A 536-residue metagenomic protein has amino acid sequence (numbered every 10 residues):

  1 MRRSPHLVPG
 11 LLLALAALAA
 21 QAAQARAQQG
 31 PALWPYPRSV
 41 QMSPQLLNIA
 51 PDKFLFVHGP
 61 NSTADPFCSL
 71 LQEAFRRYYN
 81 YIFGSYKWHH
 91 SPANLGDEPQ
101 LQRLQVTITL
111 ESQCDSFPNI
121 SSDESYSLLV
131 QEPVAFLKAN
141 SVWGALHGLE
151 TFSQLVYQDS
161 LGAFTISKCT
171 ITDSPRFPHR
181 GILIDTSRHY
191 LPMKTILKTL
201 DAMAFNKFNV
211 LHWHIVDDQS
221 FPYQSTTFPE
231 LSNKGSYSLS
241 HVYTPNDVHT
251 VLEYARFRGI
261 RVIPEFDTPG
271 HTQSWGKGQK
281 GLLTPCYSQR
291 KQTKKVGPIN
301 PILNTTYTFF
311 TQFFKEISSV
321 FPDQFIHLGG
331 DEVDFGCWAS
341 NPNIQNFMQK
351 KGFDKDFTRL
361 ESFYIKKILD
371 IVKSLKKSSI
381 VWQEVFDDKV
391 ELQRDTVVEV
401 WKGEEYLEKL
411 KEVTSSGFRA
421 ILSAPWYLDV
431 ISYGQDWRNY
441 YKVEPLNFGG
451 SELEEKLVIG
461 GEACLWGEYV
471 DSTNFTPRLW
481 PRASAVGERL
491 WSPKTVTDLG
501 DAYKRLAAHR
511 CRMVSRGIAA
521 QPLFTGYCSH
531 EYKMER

Functional and structural regions predicted by a protein language model:
R2-R180, I371-D388, L392-T396, A507-R536: Acidic, contiguous N-terminal accessory segments
Q113-H327, N341, M348, K367 (+2 more regions): Feature activates predominantly on carbohydrate-active enzymes
S141-G144, T195-K198, N206, N246-T250 (+10 more regions): Generic recognition of stable, solvent-exposed alpha-helical segments in well-folded globular domains
H189, D218, P269, V333-F335 (+2 more regions): Residue-level marker for beta-strand->alpha-helix junctions and adjacent short loops that shape enzyme
S220-Y223, H271-S274, G336-W338, K389-E391 (+2 more regions): Extracytoplasmic/secreted cell-surface and envelope-processing proteins
Q289-T396, G403-E412, G417-F418: Active-site neighborhood of glycoside hydrolase catalytic domains
S379-F386, E391-R536: Flexible, acidic glycine-rich loops studded with aromatic residues
